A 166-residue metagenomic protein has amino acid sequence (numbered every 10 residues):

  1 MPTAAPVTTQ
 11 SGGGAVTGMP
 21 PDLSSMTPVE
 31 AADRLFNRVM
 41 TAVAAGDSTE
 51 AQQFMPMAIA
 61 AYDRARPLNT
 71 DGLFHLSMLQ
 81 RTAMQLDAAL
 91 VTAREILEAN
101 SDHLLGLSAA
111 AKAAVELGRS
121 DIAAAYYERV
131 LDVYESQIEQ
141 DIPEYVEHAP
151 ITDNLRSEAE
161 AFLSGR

Functional and structural regions predicted by a protein language model:
M1-R34: Long, contiguous interaction/recruitment modules in multidomain scaffold/adaptor proteins
E30, L68, D102, H148-I151 (+1 more regions): Structural signature of alpha-solenoid helical repeat junctions
M40-Q52, P56-A99: Alpha-helical adaptor scaffolds
H75, A109, P143-E144: Canonical tetratricopeptide repeat
T82-A88, G118-Y126, P150-R166: Alpha-helical linker/edge segments of TPR/alpha-solenoid repeat scaffolds and analogous pre-/post-domain helices
V115-E139: TPR/TPR-like (Sel1-like) alpha-helical repeat modules
